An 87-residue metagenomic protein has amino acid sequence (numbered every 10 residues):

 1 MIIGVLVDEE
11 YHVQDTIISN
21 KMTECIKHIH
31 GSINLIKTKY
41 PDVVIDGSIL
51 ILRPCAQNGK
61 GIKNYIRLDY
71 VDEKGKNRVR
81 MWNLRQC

Functional and structural regions predicted by a protein language model:
M1-V13: Short aromatic-glycine-(Arg/Gly/Cys) micro-motifs in beta-strand/loop hairpins
G4, I18-N20, T38, R53: Serine/threonine-rich, low-complexity intrinsically disordered segments
E10-I26, R80: A short, exposed loop/beta-hairpin motif centered on an aromatic-Gly-Thr core
M22-I26, H30-I33, K37: Residue-level detector of alpha-helical secondary structure
N34-C87: Short, mixed-charge low-complexity intrinsically disordered segments
